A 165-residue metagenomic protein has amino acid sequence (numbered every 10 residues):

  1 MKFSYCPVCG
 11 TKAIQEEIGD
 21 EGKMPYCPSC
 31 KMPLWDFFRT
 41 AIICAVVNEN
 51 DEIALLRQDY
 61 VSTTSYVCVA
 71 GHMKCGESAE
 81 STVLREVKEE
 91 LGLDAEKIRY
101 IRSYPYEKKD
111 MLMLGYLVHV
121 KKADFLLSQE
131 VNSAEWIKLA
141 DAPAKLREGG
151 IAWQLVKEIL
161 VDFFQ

Functional and structural regions predicted by a protein language model:
M1-C44: Acidic, metal-coordinating catalytic segment for phosphate/diphosphate chemistry, firing primarily on the Nudix
E21, S62-T63, K108-D110: Short acidic/glycine-enriched loop/turn segments that link adjacent beta-strands
I42, Y66-V69, N132: Structural detector for hydrophobic anchor residues on beta-strands
V46-V47, L55, V118, W136: Conserved hydrophobic "DFG−1" position in protein kinase catalytic cores
V47-E89: Conserved Nudix-box catalytic region and its N-terminal flanking loop in Nudix hydrolases and closely related
M73-K97, R102-L155: Unchanged
Q154-Q165: Charged phosphate-binding loop/patch that engages nucleotide di/tri-phosphates or the phosphate backbone of nucleic
